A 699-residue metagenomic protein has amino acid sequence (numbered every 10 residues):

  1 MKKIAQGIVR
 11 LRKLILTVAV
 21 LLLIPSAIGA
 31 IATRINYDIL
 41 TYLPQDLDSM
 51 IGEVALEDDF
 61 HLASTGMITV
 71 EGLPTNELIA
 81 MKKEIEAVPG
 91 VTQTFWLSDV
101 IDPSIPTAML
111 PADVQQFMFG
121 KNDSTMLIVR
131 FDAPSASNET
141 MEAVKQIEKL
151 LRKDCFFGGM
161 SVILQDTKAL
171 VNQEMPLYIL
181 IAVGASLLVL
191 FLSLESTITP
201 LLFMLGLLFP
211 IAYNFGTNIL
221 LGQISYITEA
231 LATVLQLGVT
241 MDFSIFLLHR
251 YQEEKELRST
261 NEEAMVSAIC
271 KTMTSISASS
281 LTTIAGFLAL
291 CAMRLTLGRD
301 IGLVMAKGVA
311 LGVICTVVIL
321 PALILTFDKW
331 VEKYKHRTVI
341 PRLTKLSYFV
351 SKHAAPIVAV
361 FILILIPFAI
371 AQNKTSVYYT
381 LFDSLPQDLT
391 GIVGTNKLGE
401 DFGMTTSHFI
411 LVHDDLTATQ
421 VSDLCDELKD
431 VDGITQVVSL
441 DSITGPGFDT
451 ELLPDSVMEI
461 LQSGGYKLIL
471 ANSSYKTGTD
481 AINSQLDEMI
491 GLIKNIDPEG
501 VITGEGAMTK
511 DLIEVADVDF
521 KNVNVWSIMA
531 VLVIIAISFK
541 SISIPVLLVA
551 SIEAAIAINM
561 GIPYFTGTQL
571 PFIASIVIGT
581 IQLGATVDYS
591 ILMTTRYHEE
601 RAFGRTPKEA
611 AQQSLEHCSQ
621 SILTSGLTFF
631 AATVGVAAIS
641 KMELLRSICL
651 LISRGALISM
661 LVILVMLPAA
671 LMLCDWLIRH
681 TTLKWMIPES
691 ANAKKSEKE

Functional and structural regions predicted by a protein language model:
M1-I35, T41, V91, A112 (+2 more regions): Membrane-embedded transmembrane helical bundles of large multi-pass transporters/channels
Q45-L164, S376-I544, A550-Q569: Structured non-transmembrane domains adjacent to transmembrane bundles in polytopic membrane proteins
